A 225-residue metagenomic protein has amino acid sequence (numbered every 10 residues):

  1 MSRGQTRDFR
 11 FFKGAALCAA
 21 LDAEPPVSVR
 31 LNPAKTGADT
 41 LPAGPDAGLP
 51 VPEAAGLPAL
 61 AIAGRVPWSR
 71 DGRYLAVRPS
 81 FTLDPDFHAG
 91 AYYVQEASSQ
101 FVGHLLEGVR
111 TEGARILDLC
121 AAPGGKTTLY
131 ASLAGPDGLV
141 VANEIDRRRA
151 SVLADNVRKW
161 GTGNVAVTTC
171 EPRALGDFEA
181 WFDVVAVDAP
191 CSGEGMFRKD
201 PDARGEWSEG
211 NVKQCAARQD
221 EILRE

Functional and structural regions predicted by a protein language model:
M1-E225: S-adenosylmethionine
